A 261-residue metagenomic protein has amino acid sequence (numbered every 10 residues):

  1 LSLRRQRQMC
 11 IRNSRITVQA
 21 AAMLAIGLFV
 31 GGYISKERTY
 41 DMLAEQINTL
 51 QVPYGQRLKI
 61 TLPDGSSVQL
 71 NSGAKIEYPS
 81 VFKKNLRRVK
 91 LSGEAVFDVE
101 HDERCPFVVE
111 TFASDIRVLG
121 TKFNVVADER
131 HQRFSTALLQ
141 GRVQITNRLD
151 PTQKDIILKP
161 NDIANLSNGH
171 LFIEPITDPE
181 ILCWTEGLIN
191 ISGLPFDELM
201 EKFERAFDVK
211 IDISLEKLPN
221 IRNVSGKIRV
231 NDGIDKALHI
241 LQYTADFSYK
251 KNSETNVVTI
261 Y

Functional and structural regions predicted by a protein language model:
L1-I11: Single conserved hydrophobic/aromatic residue that forms the stacking wall/gate of nucleotide- or nucleobase-binding
R12-Y261: A residue-level detector for the "anchor" residue at the start of short, highly conserved motifs
